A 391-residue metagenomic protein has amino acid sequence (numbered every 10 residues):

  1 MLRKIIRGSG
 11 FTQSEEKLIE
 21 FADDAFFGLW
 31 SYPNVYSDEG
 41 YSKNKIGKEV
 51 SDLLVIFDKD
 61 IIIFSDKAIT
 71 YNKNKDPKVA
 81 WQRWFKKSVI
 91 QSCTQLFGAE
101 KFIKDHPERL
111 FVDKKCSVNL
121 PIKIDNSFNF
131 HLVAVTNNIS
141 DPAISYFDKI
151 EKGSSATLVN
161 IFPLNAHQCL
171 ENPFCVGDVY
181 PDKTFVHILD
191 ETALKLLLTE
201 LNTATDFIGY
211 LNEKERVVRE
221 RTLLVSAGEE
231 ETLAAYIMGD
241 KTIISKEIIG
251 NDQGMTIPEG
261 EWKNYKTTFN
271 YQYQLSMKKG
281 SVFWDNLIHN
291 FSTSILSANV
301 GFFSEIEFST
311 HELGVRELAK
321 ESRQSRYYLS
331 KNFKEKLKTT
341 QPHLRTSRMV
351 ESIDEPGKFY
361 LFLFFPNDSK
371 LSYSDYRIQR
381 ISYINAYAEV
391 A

Functional and structural regions predicted by a protein language model:
M1-V50, V55-A391: Intrinsically disordered, low-complexity Ser/Thr/Pro/Gly-rich regulatory segments
